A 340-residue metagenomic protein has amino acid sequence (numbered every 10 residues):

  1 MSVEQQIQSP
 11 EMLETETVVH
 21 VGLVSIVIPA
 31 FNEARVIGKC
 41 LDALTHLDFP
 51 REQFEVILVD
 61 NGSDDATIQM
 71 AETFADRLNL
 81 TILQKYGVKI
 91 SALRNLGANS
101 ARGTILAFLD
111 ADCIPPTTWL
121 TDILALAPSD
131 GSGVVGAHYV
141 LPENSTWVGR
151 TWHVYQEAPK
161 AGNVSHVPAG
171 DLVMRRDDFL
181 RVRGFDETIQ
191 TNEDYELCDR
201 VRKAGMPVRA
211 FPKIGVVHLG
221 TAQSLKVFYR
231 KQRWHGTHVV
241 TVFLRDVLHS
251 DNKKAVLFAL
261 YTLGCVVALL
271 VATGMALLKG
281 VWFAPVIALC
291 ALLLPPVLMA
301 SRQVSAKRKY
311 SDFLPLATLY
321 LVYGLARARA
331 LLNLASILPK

Functional and structural regions predicted by a protein language model:
M1-A43: N-proximal low-complexity "stem/linker" segments adjacent to membrane-targeting elements
A43, D60-Q69, C113-I114: A conserved acidic beta->alpha catalytic loop
A43-Q53: Short, acidic, metal-binding catalytic loop of nucleotide-sugar glycosyltransferases
Q84-A101, G170: Glycine-rich, basic loop-to-helix element that forms the pyrophosphate-binding segment of sugar-nucleotide handling
L106: Short aromatic/hydrophobic "clamp" motif used to bind/position activated sugar donors
I114-W147, L219: Conserved donor NDP-sugar-binding/catalytic core segment of glycosyltransferases
V140-N144, E157-M174, Q190, E196 (+1 more regions): A recurrent flexible, glycine/aromatic-enriched loop bordering the glycosyltransferase active site that acts as
T188, Y195-S250: Catalytic donor/gating beta->alpha subdomain of glycosyltransferases that bind UDP-sugars
